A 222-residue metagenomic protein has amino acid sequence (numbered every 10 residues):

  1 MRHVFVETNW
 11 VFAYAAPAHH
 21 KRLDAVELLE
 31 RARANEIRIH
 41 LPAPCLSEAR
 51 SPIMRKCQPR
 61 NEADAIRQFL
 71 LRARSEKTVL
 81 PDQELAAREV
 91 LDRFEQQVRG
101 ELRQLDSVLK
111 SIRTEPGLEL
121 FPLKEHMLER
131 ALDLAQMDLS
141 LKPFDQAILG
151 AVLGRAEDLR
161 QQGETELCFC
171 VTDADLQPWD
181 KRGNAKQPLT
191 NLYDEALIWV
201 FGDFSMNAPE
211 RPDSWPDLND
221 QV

Functional and structural regions predicted by a protein language model:
M1-H3, L134-M137, L153-V222: Acidic, PIN/NYN-like endoribonuclease modules and their adjacent C-terminal/linker elements
M1-L41, S51-L80: Short, well-structured N-terminal submotif of metal-dependent ribonuclease cores
H3, R88-C168: Active-site neighborhoods of divalent-metal-dependent phosphate/nucleic-acid chemistry enzymes
F5-V6, I39-A43, L120-P122, F169-V171: A structural signal for short, well-ordered beta-strand segments and their strand-loop junctions that often border
E7-N9, D145, D173: Acidic active-site catalytic centers that drive phospho-/nucleotidyl reactions and related ester hydrolyses
V11, L46, L176-Q177: A generic structural signal for short hydrophobic patches within well-formed alpha-helices
L23-V26, E30-R38, P42-P44, R60-A65 (+3 more regions): Extended charged low-complexity segments that act as oligomerization/scaffolding linkers
M54, R74-R99: HAD-like small-molecule phosphatases
